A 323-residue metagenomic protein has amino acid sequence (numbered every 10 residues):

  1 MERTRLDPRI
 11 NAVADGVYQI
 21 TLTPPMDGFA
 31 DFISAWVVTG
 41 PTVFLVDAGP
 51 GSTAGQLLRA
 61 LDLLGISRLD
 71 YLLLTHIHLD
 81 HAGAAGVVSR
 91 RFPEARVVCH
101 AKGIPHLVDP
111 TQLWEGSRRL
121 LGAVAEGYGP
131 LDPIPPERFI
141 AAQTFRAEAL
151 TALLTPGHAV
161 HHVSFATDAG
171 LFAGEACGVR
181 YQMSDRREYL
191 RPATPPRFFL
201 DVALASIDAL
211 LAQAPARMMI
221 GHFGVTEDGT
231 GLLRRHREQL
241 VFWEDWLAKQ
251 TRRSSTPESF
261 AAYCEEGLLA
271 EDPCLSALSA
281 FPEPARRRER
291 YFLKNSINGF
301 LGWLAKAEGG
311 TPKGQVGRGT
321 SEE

Functional and structural regions predicted by a protein language model:
R3, D7-L64, R68, F165-E175: Conserved beta-strand hairpin/beta-sheet module of binuclear metal-dependent hydrolase folds, prominently
T4-D7, A12-D15, L107-L153, R197-F198 (+1 more regions): Metallo-beta-lactamase
G16, V38, D47, H76 (+5 more regions): Divalent metal-coordination and catalytic microenvironments
P50, T151-L154, V160-T230: Metallo-beta-lactamase
L63-A141: Active-site HxH/HxHxD metal-binding segment of metal-dependent hydrolases
P195-V202, Q239, F292, S296: Soluble or luminal CAZymes and related metallo-dependent hydrolases
D201, I207-E266: Active-site/pore-lining binding-face segments in mid-to-C-terminal subdomains
K249-E323: C-terminal regulatory/interaction regions
